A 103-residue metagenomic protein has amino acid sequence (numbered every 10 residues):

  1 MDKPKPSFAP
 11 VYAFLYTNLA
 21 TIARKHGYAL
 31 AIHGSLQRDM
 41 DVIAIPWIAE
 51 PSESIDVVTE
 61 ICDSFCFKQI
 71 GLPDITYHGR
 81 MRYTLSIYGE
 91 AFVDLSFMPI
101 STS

Functional and structural regions predicted by a protein language model:
M1-F8: N-terminal regions immediately upstream of nucleotidyltransferase
A9-A13: Active-site-proximal segment of RNA-dependent polymerases
L15-I55: Active-site nucleotide-donor binding segment shared across nucleotidyl transfer reactions
I45-W47, I61, T102: General N-terminal targeting signals
E53-F65: Short amphipathic alpha-helices in soluble, non-transmembrane regions that often serve as interface/regulatory elements
F65-T102: Conserved catalytic core of two-metal-ion nucleotidyltransferases
